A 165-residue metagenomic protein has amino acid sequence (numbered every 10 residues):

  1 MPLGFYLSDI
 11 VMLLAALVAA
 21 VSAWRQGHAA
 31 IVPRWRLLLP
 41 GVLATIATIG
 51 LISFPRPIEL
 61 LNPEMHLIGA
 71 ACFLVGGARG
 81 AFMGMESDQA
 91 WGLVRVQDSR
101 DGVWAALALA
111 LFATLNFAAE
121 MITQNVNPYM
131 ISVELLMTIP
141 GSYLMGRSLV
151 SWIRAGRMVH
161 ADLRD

Functional and structural regions predicted by a protein language model:
M1-L60: N-terminal signal-anchor transmembrane alpha-helix
P2-A16, P63-G76, V133-M137: Structural signature of hydrophobic alpha-helical transmembrane segments
L17-P33, G80-V94, L149-R154: C-terminal ends of transmembrane helices
I31-T45, P63-A70, V94-V103: Cytoplasmic-side transmembrane-helix entry/capping segments in multi-pass membrane proteins
T48-P57, A106-T123: Hydrophobic alpha-helical transmembrane segments in multi-pass integral membrane proteins
R56-Q89: Helix-adjacent hinge/juxtasegments
Q97, G156-D165: Short, highly charged, low-complexity non-transmembrane loops/tails of multi-pass membrane proteins
Q124-S148: Hydrophobic alpha-helical transmembrane segments and immediately flanking/interface helices in integral membrane
